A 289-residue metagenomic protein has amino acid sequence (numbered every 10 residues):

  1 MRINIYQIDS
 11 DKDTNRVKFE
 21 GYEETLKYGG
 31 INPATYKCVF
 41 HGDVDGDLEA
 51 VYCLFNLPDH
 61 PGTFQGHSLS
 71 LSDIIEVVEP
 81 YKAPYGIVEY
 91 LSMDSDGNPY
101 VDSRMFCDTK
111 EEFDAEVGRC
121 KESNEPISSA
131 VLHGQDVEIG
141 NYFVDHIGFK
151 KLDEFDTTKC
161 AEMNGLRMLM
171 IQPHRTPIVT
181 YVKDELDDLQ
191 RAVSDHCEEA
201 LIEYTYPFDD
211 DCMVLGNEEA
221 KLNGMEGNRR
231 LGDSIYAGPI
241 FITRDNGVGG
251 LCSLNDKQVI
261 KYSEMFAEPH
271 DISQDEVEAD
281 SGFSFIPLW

Functional and structural regions predicted by a protein language model:
M1-H41: N-terminal disorder-to-order initiation segments that are Gly/Lys/Arg-biased and fold into the first beta/loop/alpha
M1-R2, L69-S72, A161-R167: A short, compositionally biased
R2-S10, G86-S92, L166-Q172: A short beta-strand micro-motif
S10-E20, K82-V88, Y142, R175-V179 (+2 more regions): Short, surface-exposed beta-strand/loop "edge" segments at domain boundaries and coil↔beta transitions
Y22-T25, V44-D45, D145-K150, V182-L189 (+1 more regions): A short, sequence-level motif marking secondary-structure junctions
N32-G134: Short, conserved turn/kink motifs that form compact alpha/beta structural patches or helix kinks used as
L69-E89, M93-D96, P126-D156, G238-P239 (+1 more regions): Short, compact, well-ordered microdomains
T158-G282, I286-L288: Short beta-rich binding modules
